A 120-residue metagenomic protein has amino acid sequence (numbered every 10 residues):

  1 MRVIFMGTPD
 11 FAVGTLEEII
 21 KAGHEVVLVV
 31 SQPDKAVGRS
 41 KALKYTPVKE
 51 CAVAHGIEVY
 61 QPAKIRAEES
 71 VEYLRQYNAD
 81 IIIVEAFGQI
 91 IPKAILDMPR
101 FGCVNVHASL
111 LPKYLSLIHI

Functional and structural regions predicted by a protein language model:
M1-I118: One-carbon transfer enzymes
